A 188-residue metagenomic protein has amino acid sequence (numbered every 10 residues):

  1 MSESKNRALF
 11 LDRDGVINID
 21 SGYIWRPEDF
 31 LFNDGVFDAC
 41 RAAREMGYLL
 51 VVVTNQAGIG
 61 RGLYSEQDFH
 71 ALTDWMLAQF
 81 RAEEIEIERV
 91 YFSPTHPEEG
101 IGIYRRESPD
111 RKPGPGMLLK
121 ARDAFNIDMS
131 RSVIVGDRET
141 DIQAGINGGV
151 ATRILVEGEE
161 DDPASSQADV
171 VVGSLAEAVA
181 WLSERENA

Functional and structural regions predicted by a protein language model:
S2-R7, Q67-R89, P97-I134, R138-A188: Asp-based, Mg2+/Mn2+-dependent phosphohydrolase catalytic module
S2-V51: Active-site neighborhood of HAD-like aspartate-dependent phosphohydrolases
R13-G15, I19, P94-H96, E157: Short, small-residue-rich loop/turn micro-motifs
V16, I59, L63, D137 (+1 more regions): Gly/Ser/Thr-rich helix-start
W25, G58-L63, G100, I142: Short, solvent-exposed loop/turn segments at secondary-structure junctions
E28-D29, G62-Q67, R105: Short, solvent-exposed loop/turn segments at secondary-structure boundaries
E45-Y48, Y91, V171: Ser/Thr/Pro/Gly-rich low-complexity disordered regions
